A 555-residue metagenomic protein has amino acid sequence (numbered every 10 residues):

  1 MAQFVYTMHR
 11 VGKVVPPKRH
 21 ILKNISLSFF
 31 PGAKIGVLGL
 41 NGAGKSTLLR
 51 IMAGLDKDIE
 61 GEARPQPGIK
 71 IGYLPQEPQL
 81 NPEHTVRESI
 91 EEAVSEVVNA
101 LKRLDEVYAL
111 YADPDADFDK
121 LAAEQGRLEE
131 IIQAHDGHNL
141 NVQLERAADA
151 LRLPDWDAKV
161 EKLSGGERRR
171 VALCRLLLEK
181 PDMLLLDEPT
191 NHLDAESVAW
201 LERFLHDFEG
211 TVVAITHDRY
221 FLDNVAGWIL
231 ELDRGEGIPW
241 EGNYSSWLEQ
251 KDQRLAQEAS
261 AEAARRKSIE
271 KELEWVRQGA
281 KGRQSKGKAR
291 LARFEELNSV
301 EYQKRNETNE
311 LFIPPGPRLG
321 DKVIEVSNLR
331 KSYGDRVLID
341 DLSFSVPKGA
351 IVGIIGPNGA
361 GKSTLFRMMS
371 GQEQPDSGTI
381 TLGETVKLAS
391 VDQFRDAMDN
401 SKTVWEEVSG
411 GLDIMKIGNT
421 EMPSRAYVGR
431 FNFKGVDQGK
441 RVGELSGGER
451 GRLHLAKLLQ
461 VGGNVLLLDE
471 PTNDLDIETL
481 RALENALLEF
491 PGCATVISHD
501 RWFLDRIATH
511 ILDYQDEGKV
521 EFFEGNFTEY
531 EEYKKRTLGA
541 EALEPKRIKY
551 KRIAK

Functional and structural regions predicted by a protein language model:
M1-A263, E307, I313-K555: ABC ATP-binding cassette signature C-motif
Q250-R293, L297-K304: Intracellular alpha-helical coupling/juxtamembrane segments of multi-pass membrane proteins
